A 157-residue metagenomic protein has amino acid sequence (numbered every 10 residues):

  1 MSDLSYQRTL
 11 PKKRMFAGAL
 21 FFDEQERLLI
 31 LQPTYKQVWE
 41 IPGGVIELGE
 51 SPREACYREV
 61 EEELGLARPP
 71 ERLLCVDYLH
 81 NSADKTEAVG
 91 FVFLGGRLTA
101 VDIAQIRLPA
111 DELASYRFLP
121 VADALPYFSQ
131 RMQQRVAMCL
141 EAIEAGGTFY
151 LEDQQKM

Functional and structural regions predicted by a protein language model:
M1-G18: Acidic, metal-coordinating catalytic segment for phosphate/diphosphate chemistry, firing primarily on the Nudix
K13, Q37, E87-V89: Residue-level preference for beta-strand/loop junctions
G18, R27, S115: Conserved beta-strand and immediately adjacent loop positions that scaffold enzyme active sites
D23-E62, Q155: Conserved Nudix-box catalytic region and its N-terminal flanking loop in Nudix hydrolases and closely related
E24, V76-Y78: Residue-level recognition of beta-strand microenvironments
Q37-V38, D111-M157: Nudix hydrolase/Nudix homology domain
I46-P69, L79-R131: Unchanged
E71-C75: Conserved S-adenosyl-L-methionine
